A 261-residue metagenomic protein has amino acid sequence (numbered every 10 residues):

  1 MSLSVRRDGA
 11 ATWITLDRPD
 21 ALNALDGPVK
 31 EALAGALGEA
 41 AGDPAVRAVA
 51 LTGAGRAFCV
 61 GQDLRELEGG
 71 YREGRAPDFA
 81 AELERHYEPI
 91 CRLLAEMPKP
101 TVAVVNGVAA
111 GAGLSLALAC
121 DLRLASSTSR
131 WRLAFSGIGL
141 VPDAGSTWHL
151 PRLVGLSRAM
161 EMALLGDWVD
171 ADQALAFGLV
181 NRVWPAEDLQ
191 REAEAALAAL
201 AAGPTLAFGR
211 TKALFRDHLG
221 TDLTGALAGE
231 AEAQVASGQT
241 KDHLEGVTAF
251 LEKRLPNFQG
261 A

Functional and structural regions predicted by a protein language model:
M1-A54, R92: Conserved CoA-thioester-binding segment of acyl-CoA-metabolizing enzymes
D17, Q62, N106: Histidine-centered beta-alpha loop that forms part of the nucleotide-sugar donor binding/catalytic region in diverse
V29-A32, L83-H86, L189, E230: Hydrophobic alpha-helical membrane-association signature
G53-L93, A109, D222: Glycine- (often His-adjacent) and acidic-residue-rich active-site loop that binds/positions the CoA thioester
E84-C91, L197, F215, L227-Q234: Hydrophobic alpha-helical core bundles mediating ligand binding, dimerization, or RNAP-core interactions
R92-F208, D222, E232-T240, L244-T248 (+2 more regions): Crotonase-fold acyl-CoA enzyme core
F215-T221: Short, charged, surface-exposed hinge/linker loops at domain edges that act as mobile lids or interdomain connectors
